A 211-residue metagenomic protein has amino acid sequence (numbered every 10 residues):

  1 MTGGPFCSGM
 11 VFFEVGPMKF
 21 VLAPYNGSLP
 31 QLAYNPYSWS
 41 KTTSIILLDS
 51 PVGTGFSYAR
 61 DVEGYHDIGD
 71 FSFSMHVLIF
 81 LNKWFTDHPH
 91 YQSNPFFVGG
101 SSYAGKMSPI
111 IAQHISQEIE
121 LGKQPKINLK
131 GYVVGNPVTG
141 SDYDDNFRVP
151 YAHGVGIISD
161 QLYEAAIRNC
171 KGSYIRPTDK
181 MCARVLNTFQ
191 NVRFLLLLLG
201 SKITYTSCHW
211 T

Functional and structural regions predicted by a protein language model:
M1-T211: Terminal and linker regions of secretory-pathway proteins
